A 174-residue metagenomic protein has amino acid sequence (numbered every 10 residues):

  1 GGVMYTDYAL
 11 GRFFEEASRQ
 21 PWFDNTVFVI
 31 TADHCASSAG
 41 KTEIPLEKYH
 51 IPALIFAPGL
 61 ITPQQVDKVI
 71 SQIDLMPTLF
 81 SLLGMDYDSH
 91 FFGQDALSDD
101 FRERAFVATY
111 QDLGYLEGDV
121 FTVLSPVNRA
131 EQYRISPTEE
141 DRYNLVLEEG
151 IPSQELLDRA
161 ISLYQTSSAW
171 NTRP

Functional and structural regions predicted by a protein language model:
G1-P174: Solvent-exposed soluble domains appended to multi-pass membrane proteins
